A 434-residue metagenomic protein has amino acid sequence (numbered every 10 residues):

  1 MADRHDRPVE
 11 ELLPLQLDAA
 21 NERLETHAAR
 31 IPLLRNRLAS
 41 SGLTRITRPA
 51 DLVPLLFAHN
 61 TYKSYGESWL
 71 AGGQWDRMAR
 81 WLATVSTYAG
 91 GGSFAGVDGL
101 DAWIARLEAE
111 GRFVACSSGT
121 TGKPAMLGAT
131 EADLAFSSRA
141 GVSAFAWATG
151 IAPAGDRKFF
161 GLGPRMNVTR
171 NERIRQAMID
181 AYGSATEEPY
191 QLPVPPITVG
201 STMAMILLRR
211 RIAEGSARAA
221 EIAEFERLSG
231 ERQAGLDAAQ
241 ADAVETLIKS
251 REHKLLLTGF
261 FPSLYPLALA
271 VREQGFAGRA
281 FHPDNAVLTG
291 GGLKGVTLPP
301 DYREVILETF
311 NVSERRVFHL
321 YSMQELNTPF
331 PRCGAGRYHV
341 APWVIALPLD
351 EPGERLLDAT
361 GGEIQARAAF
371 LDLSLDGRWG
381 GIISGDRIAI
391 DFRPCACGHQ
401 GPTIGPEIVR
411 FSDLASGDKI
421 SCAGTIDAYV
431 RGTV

Functional and structural regions predicted by a protein language model:
M1-C116, K123-A177, S184-G230, A234-T258 (+5 more regions): Nucleotide 5′-phosphate-binding alpha/beta core
T121, R165, S263, P352 (+1 more regions): Short loop/turn segments at secondary-structure transitions that flank enzyme active sites
T121-K123, D386: Active-site-proximal glycine-rich helix-loop-beta segment
A129, L162-P164, L255-S263, L288-G292 (+2 more regions): Short His-Asn-centered micro-motif
E131-A132, I174-A181, Q274, R303 (+2 more regions): Short secondary-structure boundary/capping segments
L264-A280: Adenylate-forming
L269, F281-L288, G292-C395, E407: Conserved AMP-binding/adenylate-forming
S374-G381, I388-V434: Glycine-rich, small/acidic residue-mixed loop/short-helix segments
